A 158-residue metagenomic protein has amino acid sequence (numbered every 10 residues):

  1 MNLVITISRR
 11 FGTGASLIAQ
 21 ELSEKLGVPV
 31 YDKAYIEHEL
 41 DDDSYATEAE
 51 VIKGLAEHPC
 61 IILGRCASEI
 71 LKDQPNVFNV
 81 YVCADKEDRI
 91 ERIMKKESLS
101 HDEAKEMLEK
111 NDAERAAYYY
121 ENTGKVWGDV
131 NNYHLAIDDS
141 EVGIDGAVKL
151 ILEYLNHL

Functional and structural regions predicted by a protein language model:
M1-I5, H58: Pre-Walker A (Motif I) flank of P-loop NTPase domains
I7-L22: Glycine-rich phosphate-binding P-loop
K25-Y31: Post-Walker A helix-loop "phosphate-sensing" segment adjacent to the P-loop in P-loop NTPases
V30, V77-N79, H134-A136: Conserved beta-strand scaffold positions in the cores of enzyme catalytic domains, especially in NTP/NDP-utilizing
A34-P59: ATP-dependent small-molecule kinase phosphotransfer cores that center on conserved nucleotide phosphate-binding segments
D41-D42, S100-D145: Small-molecule kinase domains that catalyze NTP-dependent phosphoryl transfer to phosphate-bearing small molecules
Y45, A49, I144-L152: Short, amphipathic alpha-helical "lid/cap" segments that border enzyme active or binding sites
G54-E97: ATP-dependent NMP and nucleoside kinases share a basic, alpha-helical "lid"
